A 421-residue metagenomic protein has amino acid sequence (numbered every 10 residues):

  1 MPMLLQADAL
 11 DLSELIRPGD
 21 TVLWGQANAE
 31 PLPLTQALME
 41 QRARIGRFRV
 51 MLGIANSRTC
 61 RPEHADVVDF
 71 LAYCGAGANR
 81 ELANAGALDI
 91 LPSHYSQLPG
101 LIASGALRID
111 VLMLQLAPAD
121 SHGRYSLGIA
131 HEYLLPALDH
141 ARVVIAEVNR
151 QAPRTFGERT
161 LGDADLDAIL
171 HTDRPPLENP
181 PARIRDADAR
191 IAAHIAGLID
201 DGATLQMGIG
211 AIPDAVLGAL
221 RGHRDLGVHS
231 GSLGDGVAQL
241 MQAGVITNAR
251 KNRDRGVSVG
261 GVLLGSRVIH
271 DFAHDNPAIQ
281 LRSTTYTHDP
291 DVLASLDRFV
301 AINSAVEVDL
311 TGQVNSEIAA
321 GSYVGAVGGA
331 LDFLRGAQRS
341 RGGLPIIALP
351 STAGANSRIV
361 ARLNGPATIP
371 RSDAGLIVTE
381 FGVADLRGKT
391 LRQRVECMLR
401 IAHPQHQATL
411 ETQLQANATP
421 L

Functional and structural regions predicted by a protein language model:
M1-L421: Conserved alpha/beta enzyme-core scaffold
